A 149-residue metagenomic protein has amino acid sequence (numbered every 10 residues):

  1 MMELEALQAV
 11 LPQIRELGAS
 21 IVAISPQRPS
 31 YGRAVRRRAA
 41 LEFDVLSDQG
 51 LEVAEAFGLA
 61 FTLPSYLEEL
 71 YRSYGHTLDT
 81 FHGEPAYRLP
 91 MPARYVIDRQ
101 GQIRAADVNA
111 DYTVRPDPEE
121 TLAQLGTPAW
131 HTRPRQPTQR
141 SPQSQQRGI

Functional and structural regions predicted by a protein language model:
M1-A9, Q13: Conserved redox-active cysteine motifs that mediate thiol-disulfide chemistry, especially di-cysteine Cys-X(1-2)-Cys
M2-E5, A34, P116: Generic recognition of short, well-ordered alpha-helical segments
R15-S30, F43-G50: Thiol-based oxidoreductase modules, predominantly thioredoxin-like and allied folds used for disulfide exchange
Y31-R38, A56: Short alpha-helix adjacent to the SAM-binding motif of class I
D48-V114: Thiol/selenol-based redox catalytic cores and closely related redox-interacting motifs
Y112-P128: A short, polar/charged loop-to-alpha-helix boundary motif
H131-I149: Cysteine/selenocysteine-centered motifs that mediate thiol-based redox chemistry or coordinate metal-sulfur cofactors
